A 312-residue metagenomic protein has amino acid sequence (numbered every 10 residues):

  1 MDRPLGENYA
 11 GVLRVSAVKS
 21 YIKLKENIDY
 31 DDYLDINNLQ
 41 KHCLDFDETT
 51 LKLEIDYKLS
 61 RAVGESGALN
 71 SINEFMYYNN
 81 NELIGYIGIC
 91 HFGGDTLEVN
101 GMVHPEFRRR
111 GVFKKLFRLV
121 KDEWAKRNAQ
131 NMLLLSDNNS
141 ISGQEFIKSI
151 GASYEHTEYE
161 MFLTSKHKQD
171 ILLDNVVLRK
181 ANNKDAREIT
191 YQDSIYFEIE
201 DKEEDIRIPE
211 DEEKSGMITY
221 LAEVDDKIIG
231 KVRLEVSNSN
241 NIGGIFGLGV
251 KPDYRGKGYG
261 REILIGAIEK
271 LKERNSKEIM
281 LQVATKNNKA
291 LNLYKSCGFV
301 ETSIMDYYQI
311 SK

Functional and structural regions predicted by a protein language model:
P4-A17, G93, P105-D174, M305-I310: Acyl-donor-binding surface of acyltransferase catalytic domains
K19-N38, V176-I189: A short beta-loop-alpha structural element at the N-terminal edge of CoA-dependent acyl/N-acetyltransferase catalytic
L44, E48, K52-V120, W124 (+1 more regions): Conserved donor-binding loop and adjoining core beta-sheet/short helix segment in diverse acyl/aminoacyl transferases
L53-Y57, L172-G243: Flexible, substrate/cofactor-facing loop regions flanked by secondary structure within enzyme catalytic domains
V99, M132-L135, I245, I279-V283: Conserved hydrophobic beta-strand within the GNAT/NAT acetyltransferase core sheet that lines the active-site cleft
N100, H104, R108, D137 (+3 more regions): Residue-level recognition of the GNAT/N-acetyltransferase active site
R109-D122, S149, G247-V250, G256-E273 (+1 more regions): Conserved acetyl-CoA-binding loop-helix of GNAT-fold acetyltransferases
